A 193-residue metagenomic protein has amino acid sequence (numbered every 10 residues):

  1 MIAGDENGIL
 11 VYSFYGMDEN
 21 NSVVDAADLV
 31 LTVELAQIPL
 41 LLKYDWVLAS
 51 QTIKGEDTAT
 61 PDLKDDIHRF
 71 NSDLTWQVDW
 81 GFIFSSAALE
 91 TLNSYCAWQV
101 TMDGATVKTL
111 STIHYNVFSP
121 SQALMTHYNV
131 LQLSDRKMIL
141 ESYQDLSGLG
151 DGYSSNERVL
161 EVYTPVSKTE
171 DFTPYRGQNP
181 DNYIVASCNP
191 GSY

Functional and structural regions predicted by a protein language model:
I2-I9: Surface-exposed, short loops/turns at beta-strand junctions within beta-sandwich domains
I9-S13, K137-I139: Short, conserved beta-strand segments of beta-strand-rich sandwich/propeller modules, principally
F14-D18: Conserved structural position at the C-terminal beta-strand of extracellular beta-sandwich adhesion modules
V23-V30: Extracellular fibronectin type III
V30-V47, S187: N-terminal helix-cap/turn-to-beta initiation motif at the start of protein domains
L41, D62-S72, P165: Mature soluble binding/inhibitory domains
K54-D57, N71-L149, S155: Contiguous, well-ordered beta-strand patches that form the walls/edges of small beta-barrel/beta-sandwich domains
D171-Y193: Short, low-complexity, Pro/Ser/Thr/Gly-rich segments in the mature regions of secreted, periplasmic
